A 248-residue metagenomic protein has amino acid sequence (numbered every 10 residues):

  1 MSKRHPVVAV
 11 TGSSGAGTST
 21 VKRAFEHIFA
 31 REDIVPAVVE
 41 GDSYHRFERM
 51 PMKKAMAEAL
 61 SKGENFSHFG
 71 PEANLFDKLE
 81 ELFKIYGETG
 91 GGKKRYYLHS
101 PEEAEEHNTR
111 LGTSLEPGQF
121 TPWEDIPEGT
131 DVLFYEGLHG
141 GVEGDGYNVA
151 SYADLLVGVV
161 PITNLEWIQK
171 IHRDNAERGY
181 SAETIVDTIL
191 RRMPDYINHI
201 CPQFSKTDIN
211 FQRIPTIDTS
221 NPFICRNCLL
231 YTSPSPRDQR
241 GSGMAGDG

Functional and structural regions predicted by a protein language model:
S13: P-loop (Walker A) phosphate-binding loop of NTP-binding proteins
T18: Conserved lysine of the Walker
V21-K22: Post-Walker A alpha-helix
E32-R46: Short beta-strand-centered segment that lines the nucleotide-binding/catalytic pocket of NTP-utilizing
R49-L98: Conserved nucleotide-sensing/catalytic segment adjacent to the nucleotide-binding pocket in NTP-handling enzymes
E81-V132: Phosphate-binding/switch loop-helix module in NTP-utilizing enzymes
P117-D174: ATP-dependent NMP and nucleoside kinases share a basic, alpha-helical "lid"
Y231-D238: Conserved small/polar residues in nucleotide/adenosyl-binding loops
